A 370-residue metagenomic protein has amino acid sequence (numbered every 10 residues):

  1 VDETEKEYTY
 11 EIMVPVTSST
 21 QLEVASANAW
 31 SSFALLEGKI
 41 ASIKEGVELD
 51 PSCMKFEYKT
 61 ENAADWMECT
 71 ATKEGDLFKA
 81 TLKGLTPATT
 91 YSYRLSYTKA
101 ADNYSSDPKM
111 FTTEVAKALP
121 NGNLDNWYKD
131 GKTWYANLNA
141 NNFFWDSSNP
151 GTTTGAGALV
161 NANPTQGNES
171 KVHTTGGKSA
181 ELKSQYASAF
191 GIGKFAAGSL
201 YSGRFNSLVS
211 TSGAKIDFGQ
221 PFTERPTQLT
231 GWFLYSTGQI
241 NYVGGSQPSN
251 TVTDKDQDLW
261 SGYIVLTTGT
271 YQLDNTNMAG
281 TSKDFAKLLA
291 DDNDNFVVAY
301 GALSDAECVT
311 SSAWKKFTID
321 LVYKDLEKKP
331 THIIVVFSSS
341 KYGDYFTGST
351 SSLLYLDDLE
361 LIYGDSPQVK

Functional and structural regions predicted by a protein language model:
E5-V16, T98-A116: Extracellular fibronectin type III
S18, S106-A156, K370: Extracellular carbohydrate-recognition regions
I40-D65, D258, K328-H332: Solvent-exposed loop/turn segments flanking beta-strands in beta-repeat/beta-sandwich domains
L77, Y271-K329, S349: Extracellular carbohydrate recognition and processing domains and analogous Trp-centered ligand-binding platforms
L82-T90: Surface-exposed, short loops/turns at beta-strand junctions within beta-sandwich domains
S170-F190: Short carbohydrate-recognition loop motifs
S311-A313, K329, K341-Y363, V369: Extracellular carbohydrate recognition
